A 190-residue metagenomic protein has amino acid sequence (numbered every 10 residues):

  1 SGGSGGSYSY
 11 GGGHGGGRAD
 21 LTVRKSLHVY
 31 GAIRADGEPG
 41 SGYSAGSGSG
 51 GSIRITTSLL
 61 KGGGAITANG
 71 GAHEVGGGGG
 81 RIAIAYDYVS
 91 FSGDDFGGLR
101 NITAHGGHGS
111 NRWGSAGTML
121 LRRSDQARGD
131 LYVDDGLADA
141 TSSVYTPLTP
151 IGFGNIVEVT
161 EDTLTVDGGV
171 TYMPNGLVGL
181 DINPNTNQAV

Functional and structural regions predicted by a protein language model:
S1-D20, H28-R54, L59-A83, G93-R123 (+1 more regions): Glycine-centered low-complexity coil/loop motifs and glycine-rich tracts, especially the flexible linkers
L21-S26, G168-Y172: Extracellular and analogous surface-interaction loops
S90-D94, G129: Short, conserved charged micro-motifs
D130-V170: Surface beta-strand/loop "capping" patches
T165-V190: Ser/Thr/Gly-rich low-complexity blocks that favor extended beta-strand/coil architectures
